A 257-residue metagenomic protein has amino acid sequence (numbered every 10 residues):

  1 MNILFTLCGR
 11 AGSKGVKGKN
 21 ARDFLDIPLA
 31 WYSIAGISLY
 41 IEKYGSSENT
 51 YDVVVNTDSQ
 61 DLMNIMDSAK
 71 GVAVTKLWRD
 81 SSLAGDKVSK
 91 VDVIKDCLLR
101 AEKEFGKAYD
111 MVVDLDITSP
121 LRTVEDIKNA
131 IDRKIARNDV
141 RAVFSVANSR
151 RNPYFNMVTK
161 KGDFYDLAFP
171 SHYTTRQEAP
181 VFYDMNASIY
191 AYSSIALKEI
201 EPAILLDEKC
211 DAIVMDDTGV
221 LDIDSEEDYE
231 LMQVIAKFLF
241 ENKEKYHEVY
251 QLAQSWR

Functional and structural regions predicted by a protein language model:
M1-K17: N-terminal nucleotide-binding beta1-loop-alpha1 segment
N2-L7, I37, D52-V55: Hydrophobic targeting segments
I3-L4, M111-V113: Structural motif
L29-T50: A short, N-terminal amphipathic alpha-helix
N49-V54, T218-G219: Short active-site oxyanion
V54, D58-M111, E125-N129: Short phosphate-binding loop-to-helix
D92-V93, M111, I117-E208, I213-V214: Conserved core of the sugar-phosphate nucleotidyltransferase
Y183-R257: Conserved alpha/beta core of the MobA/IspD/sugar-nucleotide pyrophosphorylase nucleotidyltransferase superfamily
